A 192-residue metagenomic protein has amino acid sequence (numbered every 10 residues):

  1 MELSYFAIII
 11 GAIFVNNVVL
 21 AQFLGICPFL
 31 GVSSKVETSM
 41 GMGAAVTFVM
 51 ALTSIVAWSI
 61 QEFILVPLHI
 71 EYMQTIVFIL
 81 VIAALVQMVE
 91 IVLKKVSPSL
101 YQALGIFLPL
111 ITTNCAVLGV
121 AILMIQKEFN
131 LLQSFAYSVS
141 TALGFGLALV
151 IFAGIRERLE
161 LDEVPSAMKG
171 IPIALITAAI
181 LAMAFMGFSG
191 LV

Functional and structural regions predicted by a protein language model:
M1-F6, S59-M73, I122-Q133, S189-V192: Helix-coil boundary and interhelical linker segments in multi-pass alpha-helical membrane proteins
Y5-V19, H69-A84, F135-A148: Structural signature of hydrophobic alpha-helical transmembrane segments
A7-I8, V15, V46-L52, I79-E90 (+3 more regions): Hydrophobic core segments of alpha-helical transmembrane domains in multi-pass membrane transport and ion-translocation
F23-G31, E90-V96, I106-L108, C115-E128: Generic transmembrane alpha-helix signature in multi-pass membrane proteins, especially transporters/channels
F23-T38, V86-L100, F152-E163: C-terminal ends of transmembrane helices
E37-F48, Y72-F78, L100-I111, P165-I173: Cytoplasmic-side transmembrane-helix entry/capping segments in multi-pass membrane proteins
E62-L104: Ordered, amphipathic secondary-structure segments that act as subunit-interaction surfaces in large macromolecular
L131-V192: C-terminal transmembrane helix-loop-helix hairpin of multi-pass membrane proteins
